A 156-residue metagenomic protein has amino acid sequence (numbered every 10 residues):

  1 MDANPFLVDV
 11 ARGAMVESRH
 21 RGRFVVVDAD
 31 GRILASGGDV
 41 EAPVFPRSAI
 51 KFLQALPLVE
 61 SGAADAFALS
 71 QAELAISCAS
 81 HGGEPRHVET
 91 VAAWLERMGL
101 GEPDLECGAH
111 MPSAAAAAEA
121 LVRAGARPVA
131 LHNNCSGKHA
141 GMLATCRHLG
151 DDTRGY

Functional and structural regions predicted by a protein language model:
M1, S70-Y156: Active-site-adjacent helix/loop patches that line small-molecule binding or acyl-intermediate pockets
M1-E41: Beta-lactamase-like hydrolase cores
V16, A42, P46, I50 (+2 more regions): Secondary-structure capping and boundary motifs in well-ordered enzyme cores
R21-R23, L53, E73: A common structural microfeature
A29, E60-A64, G99: Short, solvent-exposed loop/edge-beta patches enriched in aromatic
R32-L34, A64, G150-D151: Short helix-loop capping/hinge motifs at secondary-structure junctions, enriched in acidic/polar residues
P46-A63: Active-site SXXK
A63-Q71: Phosphate-handling active-site elements
